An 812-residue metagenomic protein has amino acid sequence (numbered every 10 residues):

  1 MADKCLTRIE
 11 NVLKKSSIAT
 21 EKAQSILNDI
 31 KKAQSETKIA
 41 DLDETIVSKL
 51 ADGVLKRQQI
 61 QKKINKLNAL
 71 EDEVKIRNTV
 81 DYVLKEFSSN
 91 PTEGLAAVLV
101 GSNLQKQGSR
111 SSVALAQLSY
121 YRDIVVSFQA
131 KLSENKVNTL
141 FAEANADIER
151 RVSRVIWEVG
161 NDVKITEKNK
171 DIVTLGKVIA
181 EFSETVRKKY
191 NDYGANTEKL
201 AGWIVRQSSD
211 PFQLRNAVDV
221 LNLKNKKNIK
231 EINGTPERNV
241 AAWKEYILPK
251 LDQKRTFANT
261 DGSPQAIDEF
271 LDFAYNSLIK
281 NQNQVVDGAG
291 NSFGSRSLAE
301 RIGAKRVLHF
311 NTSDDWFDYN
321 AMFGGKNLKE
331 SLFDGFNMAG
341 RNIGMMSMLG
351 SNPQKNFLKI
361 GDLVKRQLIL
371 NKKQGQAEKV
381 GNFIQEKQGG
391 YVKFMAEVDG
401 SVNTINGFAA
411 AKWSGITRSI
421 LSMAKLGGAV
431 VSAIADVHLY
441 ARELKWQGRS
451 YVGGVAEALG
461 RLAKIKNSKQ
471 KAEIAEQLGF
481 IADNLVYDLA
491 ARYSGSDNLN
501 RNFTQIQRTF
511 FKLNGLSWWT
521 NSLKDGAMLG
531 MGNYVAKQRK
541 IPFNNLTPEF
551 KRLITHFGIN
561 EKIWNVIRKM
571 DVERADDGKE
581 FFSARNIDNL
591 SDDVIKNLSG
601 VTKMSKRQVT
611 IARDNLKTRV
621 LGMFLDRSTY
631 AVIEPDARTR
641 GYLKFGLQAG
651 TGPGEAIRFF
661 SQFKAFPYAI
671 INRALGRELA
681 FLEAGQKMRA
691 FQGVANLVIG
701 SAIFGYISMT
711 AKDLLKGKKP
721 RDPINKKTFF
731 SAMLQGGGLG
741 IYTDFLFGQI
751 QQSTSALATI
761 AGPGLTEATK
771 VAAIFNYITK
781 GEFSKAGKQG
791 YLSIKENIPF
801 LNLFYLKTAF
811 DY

Functional and structural regions predicted by a protein language model:
A2-T185, K189, K199-A201, V205-A217: Low-complexity, small/polar and acidic-rich linker and loop segments
A142-L248, G428, D436-L439, S468 (+2 more regions): Structured, mid-chain assembly/scaffold modules that mediate subunit interfaces within large macromolecular complexes
V155-G176, P249-I267, N356-G375, K379-E386: Charged, compositionally biased non-catalytic regions
L175-A180, S208, N216-G344: Long, charge-dense tracts
Y193-D210, G448-L462, R677-G685, E782-K788: Short linear, low-complexity motifs centered on an aromatic residue
T312-V431, A435-F729: Hydrophobic, often aromatic-rich secondary-structure segments at membrane interfaces
E476-N521, F747, A758, P763-Y812: Amphipathic, membrane-inserting segments
E678-L792: Small-residue (glycine/alanine-rich) low-complexity segments and short Gly/Pro motifs
